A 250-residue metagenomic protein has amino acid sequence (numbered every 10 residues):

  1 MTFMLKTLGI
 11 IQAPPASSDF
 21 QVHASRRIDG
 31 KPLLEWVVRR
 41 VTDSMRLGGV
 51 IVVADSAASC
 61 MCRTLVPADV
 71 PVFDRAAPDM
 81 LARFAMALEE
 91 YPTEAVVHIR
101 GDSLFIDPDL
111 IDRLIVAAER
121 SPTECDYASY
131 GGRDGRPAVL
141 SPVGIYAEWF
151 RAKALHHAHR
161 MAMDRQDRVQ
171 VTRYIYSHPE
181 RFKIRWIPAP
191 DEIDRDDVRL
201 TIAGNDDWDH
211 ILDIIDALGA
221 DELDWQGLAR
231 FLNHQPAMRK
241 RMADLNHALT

Functional and structural regions predicted by a protein language model:
M1-Q21: N-terminal nucleotide-binding beta1-loop-alpha1 segment
K6-I11, L34, G49-V52: Hydrophobic targeting segments
H23-I28, G144: Short glycine-enriched, charge-decorated loop/helix-capping segments at active-site entrances that position
L33-G48, M61: A short, N-terminal amphipathic alpha-helix
L47-I51, V198-R199: Short active-site oxyanion
A57-P122: Short phosphate-binding loop-to-helix
I106-V198, D209, D213, R230 (+1 more regions): Conserved core of the sugar-phosphate nucleotidyltransferase
G204: Short, conserved phosphate/pyrophosphate- and ester-handling motifs at nucleotide-, phospho-/glycolipid
